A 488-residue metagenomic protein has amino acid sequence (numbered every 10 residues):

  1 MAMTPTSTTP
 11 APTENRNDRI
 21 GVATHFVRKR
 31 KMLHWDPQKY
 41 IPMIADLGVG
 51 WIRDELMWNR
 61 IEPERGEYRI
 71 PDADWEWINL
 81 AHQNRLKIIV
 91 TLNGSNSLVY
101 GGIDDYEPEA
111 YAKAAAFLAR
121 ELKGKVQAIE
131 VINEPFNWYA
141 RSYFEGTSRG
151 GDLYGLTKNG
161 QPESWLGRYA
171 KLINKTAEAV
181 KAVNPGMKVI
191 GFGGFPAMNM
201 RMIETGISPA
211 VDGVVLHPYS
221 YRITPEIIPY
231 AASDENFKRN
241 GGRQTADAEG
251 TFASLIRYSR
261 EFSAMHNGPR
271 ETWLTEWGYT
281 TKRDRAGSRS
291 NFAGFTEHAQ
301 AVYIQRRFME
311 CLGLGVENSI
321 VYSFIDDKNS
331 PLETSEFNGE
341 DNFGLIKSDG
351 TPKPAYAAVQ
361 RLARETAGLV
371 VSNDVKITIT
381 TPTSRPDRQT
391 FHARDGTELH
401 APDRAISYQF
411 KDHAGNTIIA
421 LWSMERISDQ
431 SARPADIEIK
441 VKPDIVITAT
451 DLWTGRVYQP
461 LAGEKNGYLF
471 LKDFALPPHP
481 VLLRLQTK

Functional and structural regions predicted by a protein language model:
A2-G50, E55-M57: Boundary/entry segment of secreted carbohydrate-active catalytic domains
R30-D46, E107-A119, A197-T205, H298-F308: Short, acidic/polar
Q38-G124, G151, T157-F192: Aromatic-lined substrate-binding rim segments of carbohydrate-active enzymes
A115-S164, I190-G194, H217-R222, R270-T281 (+1 more regions): Active-site groove signature of glycoside hydrolases
E163-R307, L314: Noncatalytic carbohydrate-binding groove/subsite architecture in carbohydrate-active enzymes
Y279-T281, G287-R388: Aromatic/acidic polysaccharide-binding cleft in carbohydrate-active enzymes
T380-P443: Carbohydrate-binding surface patches
Q459-K488: C-terminal beta-strand-rich structural cap/linker in extracellular carbohydrate-active enzymes
